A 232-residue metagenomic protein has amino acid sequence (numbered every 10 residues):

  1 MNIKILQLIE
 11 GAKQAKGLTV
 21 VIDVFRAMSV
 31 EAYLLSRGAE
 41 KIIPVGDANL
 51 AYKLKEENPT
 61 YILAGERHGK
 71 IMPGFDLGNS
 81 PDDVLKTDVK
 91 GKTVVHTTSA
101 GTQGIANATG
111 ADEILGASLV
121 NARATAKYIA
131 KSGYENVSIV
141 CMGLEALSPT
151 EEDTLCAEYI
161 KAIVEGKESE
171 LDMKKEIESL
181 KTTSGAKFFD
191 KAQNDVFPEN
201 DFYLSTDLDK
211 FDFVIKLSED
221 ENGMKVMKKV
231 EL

Functional and structural regions predicted by a protein language model:
I3-K4, G17-V20, E40-I42, T60-L63 (+5 more regions): Structural motif
K4-Q14: A short acidic-Thr-Gly-centered motif at the start of a beta-strand
I5, A27-M28, A32-L35, N49-V94 (+1 more regions): Residues that scaffold, gate, or flank divalent-cation-dependent active/transport sites
L8-I9, I22-F25, V45-A48, G65-H68 (+7 more regions): Fold-independent oxyanion-binding glycine-rich loops and adjacent beta-strand/coil segments at enzyme active sites
E10-A12, T19-Y33: Short acidic, Gly/Ser-rich segments with clustered Asp/Glu that frequently serve as metal-coordination loops in enzyme
A27-M28, G104, T125: Short glycine/serine/threonine-rich phosphate/pyrophosphate-binding segments that cradle anionic phosphate groups
N58, D76-Q103, N107-E113, S132 (+1 more regions): Long, charged alpha-helical interface segments
E145-E151: Active-site-proximal helix/loop microenvironment of the serine DD-peptidase/beta-lactamase transpeptidase fold
